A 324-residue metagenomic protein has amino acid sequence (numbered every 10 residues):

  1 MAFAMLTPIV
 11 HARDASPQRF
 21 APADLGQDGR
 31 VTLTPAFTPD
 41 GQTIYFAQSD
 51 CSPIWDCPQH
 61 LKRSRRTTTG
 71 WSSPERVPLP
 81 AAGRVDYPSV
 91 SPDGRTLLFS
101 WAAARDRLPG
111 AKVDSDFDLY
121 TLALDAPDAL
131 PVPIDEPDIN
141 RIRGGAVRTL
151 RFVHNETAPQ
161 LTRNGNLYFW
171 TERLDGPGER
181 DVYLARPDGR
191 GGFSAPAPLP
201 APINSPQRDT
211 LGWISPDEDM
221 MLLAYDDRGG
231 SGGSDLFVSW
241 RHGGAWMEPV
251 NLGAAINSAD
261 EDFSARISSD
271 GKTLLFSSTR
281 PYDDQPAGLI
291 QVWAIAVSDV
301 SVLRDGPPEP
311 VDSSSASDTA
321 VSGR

Functional and structural regions predicted by a protein language model:
M1-T7: Bacterial N-terminal signal peptides
A12-R324: Short, conserved micro-motifs composed of acidic
